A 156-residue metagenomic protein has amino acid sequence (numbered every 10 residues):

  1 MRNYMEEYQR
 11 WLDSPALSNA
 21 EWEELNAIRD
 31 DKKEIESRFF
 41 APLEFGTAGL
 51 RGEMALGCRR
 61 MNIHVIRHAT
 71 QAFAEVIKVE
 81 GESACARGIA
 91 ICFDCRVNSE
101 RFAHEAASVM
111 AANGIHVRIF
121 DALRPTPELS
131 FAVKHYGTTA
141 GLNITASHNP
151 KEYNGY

Functional and structural regions predicted by a protein language model:
R2-N3, Y8-A106: An N-terminal, well-structured beta->alpha segment
W11, A84-Y156: Ferredoxin-reductase
